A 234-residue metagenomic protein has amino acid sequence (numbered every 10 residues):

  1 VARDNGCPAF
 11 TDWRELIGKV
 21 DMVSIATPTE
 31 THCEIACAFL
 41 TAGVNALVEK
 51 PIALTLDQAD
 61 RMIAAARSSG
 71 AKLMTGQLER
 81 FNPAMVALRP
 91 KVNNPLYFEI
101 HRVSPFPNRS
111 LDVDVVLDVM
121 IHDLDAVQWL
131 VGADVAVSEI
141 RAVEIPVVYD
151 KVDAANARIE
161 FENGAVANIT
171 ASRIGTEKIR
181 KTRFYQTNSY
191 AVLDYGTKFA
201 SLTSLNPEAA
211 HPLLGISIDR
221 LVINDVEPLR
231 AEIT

Functional and structural regions predicted by a protein language model:
V1-A2: Conserved SAM-binding loop
N5-I63: Beta-loop-alpha module in the N-terminal Rossmann-like domain of NAD(P)-dependent dehydrogenases, especially those
C7, A42-V44, S69-K72, A165: A short helix->loop->beta-strand "cap" motif at the edges of active sites that frequently abuts
T11, V48-E49, L73-T75, L193: Hydrophobic residues in well-ordered beta-strands that form the structural core
A53-S110: A contiguous active-site-proximal alpha/beta segment in oxidoreductase catalytic domains
F106-E177, R183: Rossmann-like dinucleotide-binding domain that binds NAD(P)(H)
V147, N163-I233: NAD(P)-dinucleotide binding in Rossmann-like oxidoreductases
